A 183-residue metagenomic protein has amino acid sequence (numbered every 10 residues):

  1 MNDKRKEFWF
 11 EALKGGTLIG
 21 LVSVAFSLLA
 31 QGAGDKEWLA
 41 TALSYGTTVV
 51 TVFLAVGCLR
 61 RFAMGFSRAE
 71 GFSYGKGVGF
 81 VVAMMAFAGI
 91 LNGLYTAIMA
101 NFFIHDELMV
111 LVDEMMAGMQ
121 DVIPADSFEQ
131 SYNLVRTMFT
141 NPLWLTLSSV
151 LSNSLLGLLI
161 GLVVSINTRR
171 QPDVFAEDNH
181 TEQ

Functional and structural regions predicted by a protein language model:
M1-F62: Transmembrane alpha-helical insertion/packing segments
M1-K4, R169-Q183: Short, charged juxtamembrane terminal tails flanking transmembrane helices
A12, G16-V24, T48-V52, V81 (+4 more regions): Alpha-helical transmembrane spans of integral membrane proteins, capturing the lipid-embedded, hydrophobic core of TM
F26-G34, L59-M64, N92-A100, V164-T168: Membrane-water interface at transmembrane helix exits
L59-K76: Membrane-helix interface/capping segments
L94-D121: Functional transmembrane-helix hotspots
M116-N141: Short membrane-interface loop/juxtamembrane segments of multi-pass integral membrane proteins
V135-L155: Individual transmembrane alpha-helix segments
